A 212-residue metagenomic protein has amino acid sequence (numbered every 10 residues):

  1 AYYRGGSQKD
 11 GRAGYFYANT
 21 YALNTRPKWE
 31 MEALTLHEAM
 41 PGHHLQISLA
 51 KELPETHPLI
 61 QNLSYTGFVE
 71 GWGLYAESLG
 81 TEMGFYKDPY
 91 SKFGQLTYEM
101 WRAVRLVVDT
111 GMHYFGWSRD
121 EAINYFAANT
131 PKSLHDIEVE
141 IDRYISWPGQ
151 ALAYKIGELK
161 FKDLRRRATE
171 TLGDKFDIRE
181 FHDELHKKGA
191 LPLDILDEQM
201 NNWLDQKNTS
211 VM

Functional and structural regions predicted by a protein language model:
A1-M212: Long, His/Glu/Asp-enriched segments that create or flank divalent metal/ion-associated functional microenvironments
